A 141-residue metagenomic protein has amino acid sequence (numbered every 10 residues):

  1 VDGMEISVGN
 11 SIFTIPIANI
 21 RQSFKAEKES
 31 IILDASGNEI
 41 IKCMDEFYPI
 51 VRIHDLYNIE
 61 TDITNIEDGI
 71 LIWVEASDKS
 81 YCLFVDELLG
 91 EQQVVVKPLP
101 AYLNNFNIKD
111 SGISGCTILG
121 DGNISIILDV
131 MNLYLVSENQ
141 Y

Functional and structural regions predicted by a protein language model:
V1-Y141: Glycine/threonine-rich ATP-lid/beta-loop region of ATP-binding domains
